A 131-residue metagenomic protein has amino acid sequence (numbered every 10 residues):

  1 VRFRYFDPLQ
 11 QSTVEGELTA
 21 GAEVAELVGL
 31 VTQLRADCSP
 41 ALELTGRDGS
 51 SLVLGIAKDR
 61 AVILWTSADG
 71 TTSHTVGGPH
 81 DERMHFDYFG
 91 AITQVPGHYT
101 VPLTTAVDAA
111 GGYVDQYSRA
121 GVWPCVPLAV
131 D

Functional and structural regions predicted by a protein language model:
V1-Q33, L64-D131: Acidic, proline/glycine-rich low-complexity IDRs
T32-T71: Amphipathic, interaction-prone secondary-structure segments
